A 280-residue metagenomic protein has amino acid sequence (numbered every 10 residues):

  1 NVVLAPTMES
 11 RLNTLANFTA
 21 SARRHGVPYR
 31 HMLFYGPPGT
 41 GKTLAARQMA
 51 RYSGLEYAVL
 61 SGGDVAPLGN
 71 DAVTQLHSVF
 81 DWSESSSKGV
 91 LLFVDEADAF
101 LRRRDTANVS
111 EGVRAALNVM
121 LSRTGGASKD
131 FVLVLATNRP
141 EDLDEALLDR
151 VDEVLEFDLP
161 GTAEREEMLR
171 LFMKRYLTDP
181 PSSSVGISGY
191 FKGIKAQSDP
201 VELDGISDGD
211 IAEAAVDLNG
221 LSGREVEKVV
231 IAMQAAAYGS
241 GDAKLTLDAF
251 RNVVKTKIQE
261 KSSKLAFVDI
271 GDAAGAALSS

Functional and structural regions predicted by a protein language model:
N1-G205: Walker A/P-loop NTP-binding motif of AAA+ ATPase domains
S78, T162-S280: C-terminal alpha-helical "lid" subdomain
